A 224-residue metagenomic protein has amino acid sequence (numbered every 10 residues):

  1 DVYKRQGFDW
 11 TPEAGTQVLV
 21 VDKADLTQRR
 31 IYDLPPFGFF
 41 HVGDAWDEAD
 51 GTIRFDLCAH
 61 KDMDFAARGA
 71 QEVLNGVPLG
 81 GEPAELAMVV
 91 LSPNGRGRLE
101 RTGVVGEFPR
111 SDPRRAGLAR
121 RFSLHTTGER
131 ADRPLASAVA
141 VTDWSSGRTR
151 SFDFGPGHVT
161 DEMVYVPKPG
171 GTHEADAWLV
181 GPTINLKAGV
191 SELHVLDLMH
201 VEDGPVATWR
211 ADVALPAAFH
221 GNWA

Functional and structural regions predicted by a protein language model:
V2-Y3: Short, small-residue-biased leader/transition segments that mark boundaries at the very start of proteins
D9-R98: A conserved active-site cap/scaffold subdomain adjacent to cofactor or substrate pockets
G15-P36, M88-G106, A140-F154, V201-A211: Blade-edge beta-strand/turn elements of extracellular beta-propeller and related beta-sheet repeat scaffolds
G38, A116, P156, A214-L215: Conserved loop/turn at the beginning of each blade in beta-propeller domains
G95-L198: Substrate-recognition/cap regions that form aromatic- and gly/pro-loop-enriched pockets for small-molecule ligands
G189-S191, P205-A224: Blade-level signature of beta-propeller repeat domains, shared across WD40, Kelch, NHL, RCC1 and BNR/Asp-box propellers
